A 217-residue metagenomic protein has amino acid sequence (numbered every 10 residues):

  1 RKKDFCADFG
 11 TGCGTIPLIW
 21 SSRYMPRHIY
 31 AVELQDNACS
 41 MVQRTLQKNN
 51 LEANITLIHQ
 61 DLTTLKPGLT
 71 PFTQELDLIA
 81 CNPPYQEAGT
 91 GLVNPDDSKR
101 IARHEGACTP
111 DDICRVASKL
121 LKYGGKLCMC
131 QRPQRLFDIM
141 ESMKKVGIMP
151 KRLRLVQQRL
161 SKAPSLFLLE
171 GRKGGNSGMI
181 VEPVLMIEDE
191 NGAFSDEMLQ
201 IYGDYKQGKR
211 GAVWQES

Functional and structural regions predicted by a protein language model:
R1-L92: Conserved SAM/SAH cofactor-binding pocket of Class I
Y24, F72-T73, S161-S165, M179: A generic structural micro-feature
E33, E105, E170: Acidic-residue sensor for enzyme active/binding pockets
L78, P83-D112: Mobile active-site "lid"/loop adjacent to the S-adenosyl-L-methionine
Q86, V146, G174: Phosphate/oxyanion-binding loops and surfaces in catalytic or ligand/nucleic-acid-binding neighborhoods
A107-Q158, K162-P164: Conserved Class I SAM-dependent methyltransferase catalytic core
A163-S217: SAM/dcSAM-binding transferase cores
